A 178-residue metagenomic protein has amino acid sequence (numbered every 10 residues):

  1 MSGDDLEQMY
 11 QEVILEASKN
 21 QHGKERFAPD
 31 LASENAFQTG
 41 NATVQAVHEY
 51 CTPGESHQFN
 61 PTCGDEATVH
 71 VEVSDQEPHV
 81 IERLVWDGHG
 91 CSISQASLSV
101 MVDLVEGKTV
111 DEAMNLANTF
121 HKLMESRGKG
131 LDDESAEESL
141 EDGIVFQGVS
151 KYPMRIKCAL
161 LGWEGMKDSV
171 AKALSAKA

Functional and structural regions predicted by a protein language model:
M1-V47, K108-A178: C-terminal binding/interaction regions
Q8, E12, P61-D65, C91-Q95: Alpha-helix initiation and capping sites
N20-G88: Structured beta-strand/loop patches that form or line metal/cofactor-binding pockets in enzymes
G64, G88-G90, G107, G148: Glycine-centered flexibility sites
D87-G90, S94, R155: Short, conserved glycine- and acidic-residue-centered signature motifs in active-site or ligand-binding loops
I93-L98, C158-L161: Catalytic-loop motifs flanking and including active-site residues across diverse enzymes
S97-K108: Alpha-helical support elements that line or immediately flank enzyme active sites and cofactor-binding pockets
